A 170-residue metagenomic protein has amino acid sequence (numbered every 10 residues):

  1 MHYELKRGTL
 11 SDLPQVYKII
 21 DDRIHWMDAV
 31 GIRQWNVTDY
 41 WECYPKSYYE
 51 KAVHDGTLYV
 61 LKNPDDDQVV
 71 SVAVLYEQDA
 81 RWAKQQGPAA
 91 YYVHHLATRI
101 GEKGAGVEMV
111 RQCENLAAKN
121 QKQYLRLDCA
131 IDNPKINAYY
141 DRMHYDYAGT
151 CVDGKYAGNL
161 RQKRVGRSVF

Functional and structural regions predicted by a protein language model:
M1-P14, S168-F170: Conserved N-terminal entry element of GNAT/NAT acetyltransferase domains
I24-Y48: Conserved GNAT-fold acetyl-CoA-binding loop/helix
Y44-V60: A short helix-loop-beta-strand connector motif used in the catalytic cores of GNAT acetyltransferases and, in some
V60, D67-Q78, Y92: Conserved beta-strand in the GNAT
V93-G104, A130: A short, internal acetyl-CoA/4′-phosphopantetheine-binding micro-motif in the GNAT/acyltransferase core
K103-N115, A138, R142: Conserved acetyl-CoA-binding loop-helix of GNAT-fold acetyltransferases
A117-C129: Conserved GNAT acetyl-CoA-binding A-motif
L127-N137, D153-Y156: Conserved beta-strand-loop-alpha-helix junction that forms the acyl-donor binding cleft
